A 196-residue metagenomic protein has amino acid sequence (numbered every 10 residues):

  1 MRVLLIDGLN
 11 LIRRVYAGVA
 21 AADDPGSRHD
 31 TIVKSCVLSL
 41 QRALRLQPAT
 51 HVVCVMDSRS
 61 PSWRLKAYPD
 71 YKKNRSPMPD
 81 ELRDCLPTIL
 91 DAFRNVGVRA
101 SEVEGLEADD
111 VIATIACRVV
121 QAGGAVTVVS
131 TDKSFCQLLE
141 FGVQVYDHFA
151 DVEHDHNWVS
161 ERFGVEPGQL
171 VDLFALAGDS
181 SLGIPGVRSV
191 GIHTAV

Functional and structural regions predicted by a protein language model:
M1-G97, A150: Domain-level signal for Mg2+-assisted phosphodiester chemistry and nucleotide/NA-binding surfaces in nucleic-acid
A22-D23, K73-V196: Extended two-metal-dependent nuclease catalytic cores across DNA- and RNA-processing enzymes
